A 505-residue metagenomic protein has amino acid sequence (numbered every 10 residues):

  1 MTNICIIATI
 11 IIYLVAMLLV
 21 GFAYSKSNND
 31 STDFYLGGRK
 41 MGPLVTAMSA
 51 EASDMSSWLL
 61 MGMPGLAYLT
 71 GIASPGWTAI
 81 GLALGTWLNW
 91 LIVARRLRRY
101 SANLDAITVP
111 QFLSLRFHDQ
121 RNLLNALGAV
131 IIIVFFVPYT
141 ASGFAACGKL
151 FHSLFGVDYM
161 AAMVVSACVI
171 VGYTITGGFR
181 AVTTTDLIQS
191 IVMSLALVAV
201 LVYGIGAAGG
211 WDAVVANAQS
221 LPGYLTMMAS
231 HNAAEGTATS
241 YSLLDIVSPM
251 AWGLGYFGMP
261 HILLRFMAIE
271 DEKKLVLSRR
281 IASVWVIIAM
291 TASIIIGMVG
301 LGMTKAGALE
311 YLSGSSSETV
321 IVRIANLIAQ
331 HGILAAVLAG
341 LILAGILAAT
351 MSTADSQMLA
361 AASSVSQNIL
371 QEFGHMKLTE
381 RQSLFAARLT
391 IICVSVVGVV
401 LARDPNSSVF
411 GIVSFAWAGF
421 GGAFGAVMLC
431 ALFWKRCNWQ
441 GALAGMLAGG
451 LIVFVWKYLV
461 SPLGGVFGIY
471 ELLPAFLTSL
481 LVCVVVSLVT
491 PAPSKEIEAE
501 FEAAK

Functional and structural regions predicted by a protein language model:
M1-K505: Membrane-embedded helix-loop-helix hairpins and adjacent transmembrane boundary segments in multi-pass transporters
